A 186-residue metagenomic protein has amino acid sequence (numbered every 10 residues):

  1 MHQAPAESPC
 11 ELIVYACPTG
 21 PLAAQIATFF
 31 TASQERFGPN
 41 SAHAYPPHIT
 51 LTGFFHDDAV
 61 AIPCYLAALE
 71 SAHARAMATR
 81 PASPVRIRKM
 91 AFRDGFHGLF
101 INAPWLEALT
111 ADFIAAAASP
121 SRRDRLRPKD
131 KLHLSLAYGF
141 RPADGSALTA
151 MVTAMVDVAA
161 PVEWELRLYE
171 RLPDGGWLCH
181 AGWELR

Functional and structural regions predicted by a protein language model:
M1-P84, A103-E165, W177-R186: Basic, often amphipathic N-terminal segments
R86-F92: Long, low-complexity, Ser/Thr/Gly/Pro-rich intrinsically disordered segments that act as flexible linkers and assembly
G95: Acidic/His metal-coordination segments adjacent to aromatic residues that form catalytic metal sites in metalloenzymes
L99-F100: Core segments of alpha-helical transmembrane spans in multipass integral membrane proteins
L168-L172: Short, exposed beta-strand-loop hairpins at the edges of beta-sheets in extracellular/periplasmic proteins
